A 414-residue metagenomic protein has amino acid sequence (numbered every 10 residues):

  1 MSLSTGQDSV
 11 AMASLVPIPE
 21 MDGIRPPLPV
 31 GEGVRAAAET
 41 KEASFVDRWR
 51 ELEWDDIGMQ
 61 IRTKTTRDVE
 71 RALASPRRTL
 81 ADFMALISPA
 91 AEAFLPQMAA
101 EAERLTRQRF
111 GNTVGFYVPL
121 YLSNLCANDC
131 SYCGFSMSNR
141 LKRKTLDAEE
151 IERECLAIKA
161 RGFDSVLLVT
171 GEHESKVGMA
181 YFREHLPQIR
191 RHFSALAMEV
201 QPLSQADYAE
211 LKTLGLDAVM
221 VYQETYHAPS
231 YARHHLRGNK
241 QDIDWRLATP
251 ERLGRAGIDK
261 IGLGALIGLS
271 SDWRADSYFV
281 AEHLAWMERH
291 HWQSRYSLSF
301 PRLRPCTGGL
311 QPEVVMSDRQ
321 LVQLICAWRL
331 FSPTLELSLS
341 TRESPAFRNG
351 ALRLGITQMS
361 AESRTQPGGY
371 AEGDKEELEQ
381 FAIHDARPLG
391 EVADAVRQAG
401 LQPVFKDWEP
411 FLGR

Functional and structural regions predicted by a protein language model:
M1-A91, R289-R414: Auxiliary Fe-S-binding modules of radical SAM enzymes
F94-G115: Short, charged low-complexity linear segments at domain edges
A102, C130, L168, V221 (+4 more regions): Conserved, mostly hydrophobic/aromatic
G111-E150: Canonical Radical SAM [4Fe-4S] cluster-binding loop centered on the CxxxCxxC motif and its immediate flanking residues
V118, C155, F182-L186, Y208 (+5 more regions): Generic structural signal for well-ordered alpha-helices, preferentially at hydrophobic/aromatic core positions
M137-E154, I158-L253, D259-I267, W292-S299: Core AdoMet radical
R143-L146, V177, Y181, R237-W245 (+4 more regions): Alpha-helix N-cap and loop-to-helix initiation/capping positions
S204-T213, S270-A285, S344-L354: Catalytic cores of alpha/beta
